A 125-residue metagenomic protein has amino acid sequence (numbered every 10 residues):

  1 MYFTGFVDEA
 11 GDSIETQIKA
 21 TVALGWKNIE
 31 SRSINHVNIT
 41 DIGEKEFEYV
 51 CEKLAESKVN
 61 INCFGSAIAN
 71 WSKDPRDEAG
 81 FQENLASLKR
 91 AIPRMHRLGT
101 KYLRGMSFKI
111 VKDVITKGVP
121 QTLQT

Functional and structural regions predicted by a protein language model:
M1-V7, I29-S31, I61-S66, L103-G105: Hydrophobic faces of well-ordered beta-strands that scaffold small-molecule active sites in alpha/beta enzyme cores
G5-F6, N38-I39, A79-G80, G118: A generic structural signal for short
D8-D12, N35: Short beta->alpha connector loops
D12-Q17, E56, K73-T125: Active-site acidic/histidine proton-transfer and metal-coordination neighborhood in alpha/beta enzyme cores
I18-G25, D41-G65, K89-G99: Acidic (Asp/Glu)-rich catalytic clusters
E30-A55, S107-V114, G118: Glycine-rich, proline-tolerant flexible connector loops at the mouths of alpha/beta enzymes
I68-S72: Aromatic-lined carbohydrate-binding surfaces of glycoside hydrolases
